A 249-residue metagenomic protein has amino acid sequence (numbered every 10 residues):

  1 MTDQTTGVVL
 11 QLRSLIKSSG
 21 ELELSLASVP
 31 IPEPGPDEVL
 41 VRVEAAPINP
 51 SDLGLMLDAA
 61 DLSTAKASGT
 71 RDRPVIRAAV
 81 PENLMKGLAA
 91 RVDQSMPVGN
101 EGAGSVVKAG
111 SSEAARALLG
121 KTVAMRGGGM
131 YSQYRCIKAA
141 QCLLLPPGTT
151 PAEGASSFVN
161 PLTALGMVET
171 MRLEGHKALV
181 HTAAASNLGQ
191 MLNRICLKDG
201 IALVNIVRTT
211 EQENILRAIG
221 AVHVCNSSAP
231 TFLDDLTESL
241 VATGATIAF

Functional and structural regions predicted by a protein language model:
P32-P47, A59-G127: Glycine-rich beta-strand-centered segment in the early N-terminal region that forms part of a ligand/cofactor-binding
S51-M56: Cytochrome P450 core scaffold surrounding the K-helix E-X-X-R motif and the conserved "meander" helix-loop region
L118, S157-P230, D235: Mid-domain Rossmann-like dinucleotide-binding core that forms the NAD(H)/NADP(H) cofactor-binding site
A124, A248-F249: N-terminal Rossmann-like NAD(P) cofactor-binding module of classical short-chain dehydrogenase/reductase
G127-A140: A structural motif shared across PLP-dependent enzymes of the aminotransferase-like
P147-T150, R172-L179, A242-G244: Short helix-loop-beta connector
E153: C-terminal boundary of histidine-terminating zinc-finger modules
